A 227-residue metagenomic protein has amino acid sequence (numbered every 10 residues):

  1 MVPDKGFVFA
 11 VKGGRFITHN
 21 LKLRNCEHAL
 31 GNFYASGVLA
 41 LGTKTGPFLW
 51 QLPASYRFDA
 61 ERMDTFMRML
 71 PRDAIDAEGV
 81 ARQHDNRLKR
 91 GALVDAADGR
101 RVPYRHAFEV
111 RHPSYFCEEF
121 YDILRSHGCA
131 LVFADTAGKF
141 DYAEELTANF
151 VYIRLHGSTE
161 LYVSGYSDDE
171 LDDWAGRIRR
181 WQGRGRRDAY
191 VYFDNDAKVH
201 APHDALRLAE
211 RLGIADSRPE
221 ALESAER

Functional and structural regions predicted by a protein language model:
M1-R227: Residues lining hydrophobic/aromatic ligand-binding pockets adjacent to catalytic sites
